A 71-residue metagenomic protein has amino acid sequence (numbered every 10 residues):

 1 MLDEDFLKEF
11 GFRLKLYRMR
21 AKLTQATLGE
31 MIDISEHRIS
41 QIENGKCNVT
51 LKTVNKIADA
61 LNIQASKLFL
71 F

Functional and structural regions predicted by a protein language model:
M1-E9: A detector for short, charged/polar N-terminal pre-domain segments
K8, M19-R20, N48: Short amphipathic helical patch at the helix-1/turn junction of helix-turn-helix
F12-M31, K56: Short basic helix-loop element that most often maps to the first helix and adjoining turn of HTH DNA-binding modules
L14, L28-G29, I39-I42, L68: Conserved hydrophobic/aromatic packing and binding residues within compact polymer-binding modules
D33-C47: Recognition helix of helix-turn-helix/homeodomain-like DNA-binding domains that insert into the DNA major groove
K52-K67: DNA major-groove recognition helix of helix-turn-helix/homeodomain DNA-binding modules
F71: Short acidic/histidine-centered micro-motifs embedded in hydrophobic/aromatic stretches that mark compact functional
